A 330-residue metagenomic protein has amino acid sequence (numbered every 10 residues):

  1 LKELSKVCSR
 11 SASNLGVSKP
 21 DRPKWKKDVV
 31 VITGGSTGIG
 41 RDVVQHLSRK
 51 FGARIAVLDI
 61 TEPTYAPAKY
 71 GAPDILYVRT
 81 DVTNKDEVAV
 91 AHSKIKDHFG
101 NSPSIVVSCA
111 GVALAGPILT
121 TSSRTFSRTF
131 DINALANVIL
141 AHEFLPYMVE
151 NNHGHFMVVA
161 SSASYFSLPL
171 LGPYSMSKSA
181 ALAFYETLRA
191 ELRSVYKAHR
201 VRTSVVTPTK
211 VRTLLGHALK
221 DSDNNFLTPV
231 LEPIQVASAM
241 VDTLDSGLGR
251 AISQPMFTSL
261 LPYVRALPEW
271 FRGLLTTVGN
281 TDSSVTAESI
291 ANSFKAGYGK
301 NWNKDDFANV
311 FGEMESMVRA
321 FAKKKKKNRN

Functional and structural regions predicted by a protein language model:
G16-A56: Canonical Rossmann dinucleotide-binding motif of NAD(H)/NADP(H)-dependent dehydrogenases/reductases, specifically
G71-D86: Rossmann-fold cofactor-recognition segment
S108-A115: Conserved NAD(P)H cofactor-binding loop of Rossmann-fold oxidoreductase domains
P117-I118, S122-S127: Substrate-binding pocket helix/loop in short-chain dehydrogenase/reductase
A141, S177: Active-site helix of classical SDR
S161: Residue(s) in the substrate-gating loop at a strand-loop-helix junction that position the organic substrate next
E191-T258: SDR active-site lid
